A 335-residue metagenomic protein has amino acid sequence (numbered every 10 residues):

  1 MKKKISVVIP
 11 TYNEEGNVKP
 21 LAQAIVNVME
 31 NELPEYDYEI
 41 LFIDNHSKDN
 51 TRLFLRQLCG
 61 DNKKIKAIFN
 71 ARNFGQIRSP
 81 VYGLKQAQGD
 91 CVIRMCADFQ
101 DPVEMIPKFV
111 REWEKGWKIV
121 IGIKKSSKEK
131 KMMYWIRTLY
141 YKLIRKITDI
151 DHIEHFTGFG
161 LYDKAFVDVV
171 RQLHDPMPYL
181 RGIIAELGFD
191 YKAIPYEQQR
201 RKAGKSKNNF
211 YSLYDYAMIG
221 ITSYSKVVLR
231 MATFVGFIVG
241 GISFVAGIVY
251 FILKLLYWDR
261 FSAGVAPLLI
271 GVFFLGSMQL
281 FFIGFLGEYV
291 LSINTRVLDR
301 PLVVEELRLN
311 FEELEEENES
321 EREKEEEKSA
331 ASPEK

Functional and structural regions predicted by a protein language model:
M1-K130, S332-P333: Structured catalytic core of nucleotide-sugar glycosyltransferases
M1-K2, Y179-K335: Hydrophobic helical membrane-anchoring modules
P10, N70-R72, G160, T233 (+2 more regions): Short conserved micro-motifs on helix faces and helix-strand junctions that flank and scaffold key functional residues
N13, E35, Q172-P176, K226-R230: Alpha-helical structural elements of signaling/regulatory helical domains
N27, N31, Q57, D61 (+7 more regions): Conserved amphipathic alpha-helical interaction elements at protein-protein interfaces in regulatory, energy-coupling
L58, Q86, E112, K146 (+3 more regions): Conserved catalytic core of Hanks-type protein kinase domains
N70-R72, Q76-Q86, C91, Q100-L180 (+1 more regions): Acceptor/aglycone-binding surface of glycosyltransferases and processive sugar-polymer synthases
